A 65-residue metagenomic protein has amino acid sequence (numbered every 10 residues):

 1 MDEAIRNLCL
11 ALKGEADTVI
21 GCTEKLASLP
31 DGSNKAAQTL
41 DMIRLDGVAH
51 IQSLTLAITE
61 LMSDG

Functional and structural regions predicted by a protein language model:
M1-G65: Iron-associated oxidoreductase/ferritin-like identity signal
